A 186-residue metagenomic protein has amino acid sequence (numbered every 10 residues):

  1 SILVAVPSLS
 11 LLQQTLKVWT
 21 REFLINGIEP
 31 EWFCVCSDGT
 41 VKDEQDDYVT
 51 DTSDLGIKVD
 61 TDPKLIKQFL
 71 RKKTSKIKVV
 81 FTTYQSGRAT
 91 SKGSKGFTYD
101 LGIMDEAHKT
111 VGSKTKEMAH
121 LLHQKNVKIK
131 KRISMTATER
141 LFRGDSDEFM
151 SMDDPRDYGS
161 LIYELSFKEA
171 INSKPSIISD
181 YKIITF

Functional and structural regions predicted by a protein language model:
I2-E44, S86: Conserved Walker A/P-loop ATP-binding site and its immediately adjacent core in helicase/helicase-like ATPase domains
S8, F81-S86, M135-E139: A short beta-strand-to-loop transition that corresponds to the Sensor-1 phosphate-sensing loop of AAA+ P-loop ATPases
L12-T15, V41-Y48, G112, L141-S146: Switch/connector loops and helix/strand junctions flanking conserved nucleotide-binding motifs in nucleotide-processing
F33-K64, T83-A89, K109-G112: Conserved helicase motor
P63-T98: Conserved helix/coil segment N-terminal to the catalytic DExD/H
K78-V79, D100, K130, G159: Conserved acidic residues
D105-E106: Walker B catalytic acidic pair
K109-S179: Post-DEXD/H (motif II) to motif III coupling segment of the RecA-like Helicase ATP-binding lobe
